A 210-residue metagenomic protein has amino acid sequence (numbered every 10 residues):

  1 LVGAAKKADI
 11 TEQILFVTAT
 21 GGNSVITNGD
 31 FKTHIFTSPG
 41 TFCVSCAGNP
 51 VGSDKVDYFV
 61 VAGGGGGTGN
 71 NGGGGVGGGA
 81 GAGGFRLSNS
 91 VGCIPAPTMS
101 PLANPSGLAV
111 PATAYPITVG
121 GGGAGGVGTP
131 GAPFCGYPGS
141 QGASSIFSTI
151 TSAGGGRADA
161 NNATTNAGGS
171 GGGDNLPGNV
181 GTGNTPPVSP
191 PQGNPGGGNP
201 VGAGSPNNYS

Functional and structural regions predicted by a protein language model:
L1-S210: Glycine-biased low-complexity/repetitive sequence motifs
